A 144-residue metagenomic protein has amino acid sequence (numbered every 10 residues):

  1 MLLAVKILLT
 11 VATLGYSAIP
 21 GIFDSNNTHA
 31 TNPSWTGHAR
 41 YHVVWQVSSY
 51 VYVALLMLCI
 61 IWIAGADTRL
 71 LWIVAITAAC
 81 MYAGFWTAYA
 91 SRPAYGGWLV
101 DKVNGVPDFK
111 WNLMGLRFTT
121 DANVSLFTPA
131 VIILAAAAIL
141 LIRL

Functional and structural regions predicted by a protein language model:
M1-T13, G65-M81: Interfacial segments of alpha-helical transmembrane regions
A18-D24, A83-W98: C-terminal TM-helix exit segments that contain a strictly Trp-centered aromatic cap at the helix terminus
I19-V44: Interfacial loop at the N-terminal end of multi-pass membrane proteins
P20, R40-I61, I76-A79, A83: Core segments of alpha-helical transmembrane spans in multipass integral membrane proteins
N32, G37, Y41, A94-L116: Interfacial non-cytosolic loop connecting adjacent transmembrane helices
V44, F109-V131: Individual transmembrane alpha-helices with interfacial aromatic-anchor signatures
S49-M57, S125-A135: Core segments of transmembrane alpha-helices that mediate helix-helix packing or line hydrophobic substrate/ligand
A137-L144: Juxtamembrane boundary at the C-terminal end of a transmembrane helix
